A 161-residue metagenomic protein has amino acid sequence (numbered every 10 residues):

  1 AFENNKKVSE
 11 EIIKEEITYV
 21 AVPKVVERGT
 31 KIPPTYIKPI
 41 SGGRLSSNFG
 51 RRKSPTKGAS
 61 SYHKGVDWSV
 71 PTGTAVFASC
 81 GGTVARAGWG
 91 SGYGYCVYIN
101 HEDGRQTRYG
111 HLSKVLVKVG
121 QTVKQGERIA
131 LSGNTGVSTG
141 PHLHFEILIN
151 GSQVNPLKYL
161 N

Functional and structural regions predicted by a protein language model:
A1-R51, P71-T72: Well-ordered beta-sheet/strand-loop patches within structured domains
P34-N161: Catalytic cores of peptidoglycan-degrading enzymes
